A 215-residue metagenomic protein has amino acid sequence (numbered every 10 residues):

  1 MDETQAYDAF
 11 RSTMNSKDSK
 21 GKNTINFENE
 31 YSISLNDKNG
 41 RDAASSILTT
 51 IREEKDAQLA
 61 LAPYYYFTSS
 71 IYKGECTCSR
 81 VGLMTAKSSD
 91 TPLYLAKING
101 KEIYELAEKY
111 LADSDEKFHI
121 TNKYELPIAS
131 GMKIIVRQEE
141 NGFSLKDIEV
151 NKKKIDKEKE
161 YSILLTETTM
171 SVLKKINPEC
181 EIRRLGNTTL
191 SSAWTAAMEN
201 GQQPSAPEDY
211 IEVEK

Functional and structural regions predicted by a protein language model:
M1-K215: Catalytic centers of hydrolytic enzymes
